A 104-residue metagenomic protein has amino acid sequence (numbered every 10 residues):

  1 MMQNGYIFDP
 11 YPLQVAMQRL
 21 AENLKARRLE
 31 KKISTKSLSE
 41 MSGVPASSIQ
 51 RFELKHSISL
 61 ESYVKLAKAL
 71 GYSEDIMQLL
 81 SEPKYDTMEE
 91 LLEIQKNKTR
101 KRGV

Functional and structural regions predicted by a protein language model:
Q3-E30: A short, Lys/Arg-rich alpha-helix, primarily the initiator
E22-L38, K96-V104: Short basic helix-loop element that most often maps to the first helix and adjoining turn of HTH DNA-binding modules
L24, T35, A46, L60-Y63: Helix-turn-helix DNA-binding elements, focusing on the entry/boundary residues of the two helices that contact DNA
E30, M41, K55-I58: Helix-turn-helix/winged-helix DNA-binding modules
K32-Q50: Short alpha-helical DNA-recognition segment
K55-K68: Short, basic-rich loop-to-helix N-cap that marks the start of a DNA-contacting helix
M77-V104: Short, charged recognition helix plus adjacent turn of helix-turn-helix-like nucleic-acid-binding domains
